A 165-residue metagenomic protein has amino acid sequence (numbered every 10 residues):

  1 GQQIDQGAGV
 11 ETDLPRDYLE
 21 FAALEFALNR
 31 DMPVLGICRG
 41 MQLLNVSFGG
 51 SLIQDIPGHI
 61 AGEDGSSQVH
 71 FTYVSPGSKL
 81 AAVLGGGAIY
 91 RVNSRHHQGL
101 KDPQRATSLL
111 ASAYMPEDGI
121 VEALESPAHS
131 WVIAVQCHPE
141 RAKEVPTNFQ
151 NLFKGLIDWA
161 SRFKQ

Functional and structural regions predicted by a protein language model:
G1-L35, F48-G49, I53, K154-I157 (+1 more regions): Flexible gly/pro-rich beta->alpha loop and the following alpha-helix that scaffold active-site loops
L35, S112, I133-V135: Hydrophobic/aromatic beta-strand patches that form the interior of the parallel beta-sheet core in alpha/beta enzyme
C38: Conserved G/P- and acidic residue-centered "switch" motifs that form tight phosphate/ATP-binding loops in soluble
M41: Catalytic nucleophile loop
F48-E122: Pocket-forming structural segment of enzyme catalytic cores
P127-V132: Beta-strand-turn-beta hairpins that frame and shape the catalytic cleft of phosphate-ester-processing enzymes
V135-Q165: Acyltransferase
